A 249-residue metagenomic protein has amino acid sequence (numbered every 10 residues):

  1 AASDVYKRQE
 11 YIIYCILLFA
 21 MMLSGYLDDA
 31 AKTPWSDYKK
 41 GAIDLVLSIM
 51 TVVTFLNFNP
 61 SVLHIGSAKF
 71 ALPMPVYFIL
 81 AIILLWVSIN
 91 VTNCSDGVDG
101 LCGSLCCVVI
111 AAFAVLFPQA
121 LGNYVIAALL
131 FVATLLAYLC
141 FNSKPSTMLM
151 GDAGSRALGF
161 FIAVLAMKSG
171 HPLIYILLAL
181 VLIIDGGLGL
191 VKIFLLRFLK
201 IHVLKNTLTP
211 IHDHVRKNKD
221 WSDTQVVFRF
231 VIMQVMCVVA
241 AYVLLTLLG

Functional and structural regions predicted by a protein language model:
A1-A2, I211: Activation loop
S3-I184: "…together with the soluble PPM/PP2C metallo-phosphatase catalytic core" -> "…together with the soluble PPM/PP2C
I162, L188, K192, A241-Y242: Alpha-helix boundary/capping detector
V181-V227: Membrane-proximal soluble regions of multi-pass membrane proteins
T224-L244: Final/C-terminal transmembrane alpha-helix of multipass membrane proteins
T246-G249: Extracellular/periplasmic helix-loop-helix junctions in multi-pass membrane proteins
